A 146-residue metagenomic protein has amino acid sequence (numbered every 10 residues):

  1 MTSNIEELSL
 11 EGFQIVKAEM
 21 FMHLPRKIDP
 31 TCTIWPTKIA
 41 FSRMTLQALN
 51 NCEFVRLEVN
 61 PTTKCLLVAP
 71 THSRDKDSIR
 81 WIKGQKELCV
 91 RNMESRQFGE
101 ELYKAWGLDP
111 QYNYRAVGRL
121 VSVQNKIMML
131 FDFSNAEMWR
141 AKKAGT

Functional and structural regions predicted by a protein language model:
M1-T33, F54-K76, Y112-T146: Long, compositionally biased stretches
A18-E19, P25-R26, R43-L46, K104-G107: Intrinsically disordered, low-complexity segments enriched in polar/charged residues with Gly/Pro, especially when
M22-L24, D29, T37, K86-N92: Extended, alpha-helix-rich binding/interface surfaces that flank or overlap catalytic cores and mediate recognition
T37-N50, S95-Y103: Short beta-strand-centered segments at strand-helix junctions
K38-A40, A48, E58-N60, N92 (+1 more regions): Acidic, low-complexity intrinsically disordered regions
T71-A116: Short, solvent-exposed interaction modules
